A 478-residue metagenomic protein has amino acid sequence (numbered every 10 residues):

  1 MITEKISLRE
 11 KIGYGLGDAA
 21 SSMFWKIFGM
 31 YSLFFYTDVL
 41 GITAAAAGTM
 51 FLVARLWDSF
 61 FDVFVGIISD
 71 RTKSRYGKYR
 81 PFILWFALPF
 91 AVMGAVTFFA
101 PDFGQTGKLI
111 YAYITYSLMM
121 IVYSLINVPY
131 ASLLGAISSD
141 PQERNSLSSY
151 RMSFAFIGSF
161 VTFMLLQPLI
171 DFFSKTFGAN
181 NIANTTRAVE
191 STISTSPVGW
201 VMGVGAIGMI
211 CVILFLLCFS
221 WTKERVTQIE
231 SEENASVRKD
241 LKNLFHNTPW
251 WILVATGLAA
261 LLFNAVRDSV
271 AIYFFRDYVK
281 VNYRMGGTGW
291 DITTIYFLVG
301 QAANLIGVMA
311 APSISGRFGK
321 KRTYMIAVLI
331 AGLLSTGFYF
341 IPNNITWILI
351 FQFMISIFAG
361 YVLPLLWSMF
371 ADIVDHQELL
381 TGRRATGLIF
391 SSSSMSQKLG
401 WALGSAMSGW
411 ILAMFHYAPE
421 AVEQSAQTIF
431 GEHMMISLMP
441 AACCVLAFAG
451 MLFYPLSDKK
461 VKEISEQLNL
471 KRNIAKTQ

Functional and structural regions predicted by a protein language model:
M1-Q478: Membrane-embedded alpha-helical bundles of multi-pass transporters/translocases, especially carrier/permease families
